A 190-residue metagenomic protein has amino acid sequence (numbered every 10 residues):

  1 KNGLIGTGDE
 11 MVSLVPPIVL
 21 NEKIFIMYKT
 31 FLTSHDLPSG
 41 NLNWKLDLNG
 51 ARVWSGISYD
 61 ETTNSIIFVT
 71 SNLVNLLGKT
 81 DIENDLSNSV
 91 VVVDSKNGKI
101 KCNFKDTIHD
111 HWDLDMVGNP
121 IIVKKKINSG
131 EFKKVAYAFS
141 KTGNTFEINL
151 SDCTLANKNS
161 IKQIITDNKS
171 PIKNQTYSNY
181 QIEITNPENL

Functional and structural regions predicted by a protein language model:
K1-I18, K45-D60, T70-N75, T80-S87 (+2 more regions): Extracytoplasmic beta-rich repeat domains
N21-K23, T62-N64, K133-K134: Short coil/turn segments that connect the beta-strands within blades of beta-propeller domains
K29, D85-S87, K133, T142: A detector of repeated loop/turn-to-beta-strand junctions in beta-rich toroidal repeat architectures
T30, N72, K126, K141-T142: Residue-level signature of beta-propeller blades and closely related beta-rich strand-turn architectures in secreted
F31-G40, E83-G98, N149: Beta-propeller blade signature
L37-S39, I127, L150-A156, Q163: Short loop/turn segments immediately following beta-strands, especially the blade-tip and inter-blade linker loops
